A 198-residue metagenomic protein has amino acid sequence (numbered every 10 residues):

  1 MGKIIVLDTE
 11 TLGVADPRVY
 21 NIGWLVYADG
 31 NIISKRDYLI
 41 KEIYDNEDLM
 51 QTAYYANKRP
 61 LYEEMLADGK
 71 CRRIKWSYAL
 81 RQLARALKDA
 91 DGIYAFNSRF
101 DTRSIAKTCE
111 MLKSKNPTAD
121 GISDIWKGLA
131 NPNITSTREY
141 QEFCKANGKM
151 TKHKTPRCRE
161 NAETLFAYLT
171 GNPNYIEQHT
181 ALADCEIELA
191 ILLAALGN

Functional and structural regions predicted by a protein language model:
G2-T108: Conserved non-catalytic scaffold segment of RNase H-like nuclease domains
I40-E42, K127, G171: Active-site donor-binding loop signature of nucleotide-sugar glycosyltransferases
D89-R99, R103-S104, T108-C109, G148-N198: Acidic, Mg2+-coordinating catalytic module of metal-dependent nucleases/exonucleases that use a two-metal-ion mechanism
C109-D120: A short alpha->loop->secondary-structure connector
S123-K154: Short alpha-helix plus adjacent loop in nuclease-associated cores
